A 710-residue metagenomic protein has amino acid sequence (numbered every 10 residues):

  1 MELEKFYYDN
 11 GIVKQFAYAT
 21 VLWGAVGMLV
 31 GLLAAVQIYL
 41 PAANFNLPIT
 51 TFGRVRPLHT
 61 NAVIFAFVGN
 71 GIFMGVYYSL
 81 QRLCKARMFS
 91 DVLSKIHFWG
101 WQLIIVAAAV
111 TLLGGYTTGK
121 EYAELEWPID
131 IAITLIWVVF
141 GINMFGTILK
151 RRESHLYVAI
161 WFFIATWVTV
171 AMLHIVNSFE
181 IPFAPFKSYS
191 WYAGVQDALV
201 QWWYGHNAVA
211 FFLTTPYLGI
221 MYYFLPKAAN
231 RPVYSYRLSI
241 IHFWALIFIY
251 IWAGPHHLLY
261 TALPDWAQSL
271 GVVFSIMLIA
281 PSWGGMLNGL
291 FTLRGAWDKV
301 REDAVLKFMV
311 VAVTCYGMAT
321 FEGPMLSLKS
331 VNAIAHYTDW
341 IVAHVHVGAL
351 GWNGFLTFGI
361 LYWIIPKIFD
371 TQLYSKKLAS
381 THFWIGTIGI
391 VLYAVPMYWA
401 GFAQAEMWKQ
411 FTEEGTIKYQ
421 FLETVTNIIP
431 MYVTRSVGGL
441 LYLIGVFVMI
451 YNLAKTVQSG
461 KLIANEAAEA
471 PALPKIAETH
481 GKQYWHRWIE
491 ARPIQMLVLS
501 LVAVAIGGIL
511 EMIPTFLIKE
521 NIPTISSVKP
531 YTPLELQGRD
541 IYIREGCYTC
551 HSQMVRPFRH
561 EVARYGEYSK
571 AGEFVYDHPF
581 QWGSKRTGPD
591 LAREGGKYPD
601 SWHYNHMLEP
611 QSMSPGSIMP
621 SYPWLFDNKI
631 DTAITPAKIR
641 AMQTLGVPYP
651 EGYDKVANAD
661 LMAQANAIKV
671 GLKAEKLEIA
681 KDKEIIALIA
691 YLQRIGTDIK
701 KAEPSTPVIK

Functional and structural regions predicted by a protein language model:
E2-Q15, W297-D298, E478-I489: Cytosolic juxtamembrane amphipathic/interface segments immediately preceding and feeding into a transmembrane helix
K14-F45, I49-Y116, W127-I148, I160-P185 (+14 more regions): Hydrophobic cores of alpha-helical transmembrane segments in multi-pass integral membrane proteins
E124, S188-A193: Surface-exposed loop and adjacent secondary-structure segments within mature catalytic domains
L443-T456, G588-P589, Y598-N605, A674-K710: Extended amphipathic secondary-structure runs
L462, E466-E469, T479-Y531, G652 (+2 more regions): Post-cleavage N-terminal segment of exported redox proteins
S500-A505, T549, A563-E684: Electron-transfer interface patches adjacent to heme c in soluble/periplasmic c-type cytochromes and di-/multiheme
K519-I543, P557-F558, T587, K673-A680 (+2 more regions): Electrostatic cytochrome c docking/interface patches
G538, R544-Q553, H603, L688 (+1 more regions): The canonical Cys-X-X-Cys-His
